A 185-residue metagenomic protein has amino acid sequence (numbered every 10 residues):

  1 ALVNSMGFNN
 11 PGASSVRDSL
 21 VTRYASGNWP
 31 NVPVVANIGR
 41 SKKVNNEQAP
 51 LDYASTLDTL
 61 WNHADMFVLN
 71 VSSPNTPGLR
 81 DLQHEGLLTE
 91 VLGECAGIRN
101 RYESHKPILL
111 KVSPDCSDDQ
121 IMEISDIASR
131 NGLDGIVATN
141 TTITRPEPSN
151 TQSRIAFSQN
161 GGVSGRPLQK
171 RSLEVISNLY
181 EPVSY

Functional and structural regions predicted by a protein language model:
A1-P30: A gly/proline- and charged-residue-enriched helix-loop-helix capping module
A13, R17-Y24, Y53-W61, E85-A96 (+2 more regions): Generic structural signal for well-ordered alpha-helices, preferentially at hydrophobic/aromatic core positions
V16, A36, L69-N70, K111 (+2 more regions): Conserved, mostly hydrophobic/aromatic
W29-A36, N100-C116, E181-Y185: Short beta-strand/loop segments at the ligand-binding rim of alpha/beta enzyme cores
I38-K42, V71-N75, P114-C116, N140-I143: Glycine-rich beta-alpha junction loops
R40-A54, R80-Q83, L87, L109-R130: Active-site glycine- and acidic-residue-rich loops that bind and position anionic ligands or nucleotide-like cofactors
L51-K106, L110-K111: Loop-centered beta-sheet repeat module
P74-L87, I121, I127-Y185: Glycine/Thr-rich beta-alpha phosphate-binding loop at enzyme active sites
